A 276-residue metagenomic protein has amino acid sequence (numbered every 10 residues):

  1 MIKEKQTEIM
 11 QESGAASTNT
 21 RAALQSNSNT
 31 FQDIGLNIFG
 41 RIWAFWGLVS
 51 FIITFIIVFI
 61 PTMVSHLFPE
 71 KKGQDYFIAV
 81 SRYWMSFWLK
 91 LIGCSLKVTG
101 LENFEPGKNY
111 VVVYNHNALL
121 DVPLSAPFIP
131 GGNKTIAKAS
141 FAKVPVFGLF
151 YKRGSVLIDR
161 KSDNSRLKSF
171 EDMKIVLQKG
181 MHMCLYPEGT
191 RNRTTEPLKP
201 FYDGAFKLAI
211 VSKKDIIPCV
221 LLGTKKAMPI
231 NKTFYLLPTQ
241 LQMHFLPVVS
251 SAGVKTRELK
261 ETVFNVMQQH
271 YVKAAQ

Functional and structural regions predicted by a protein language model:
I2-I34, I38, K168-Q276: Non-catalytic C-terminal accessory region of glycerolipid acyltransferases and related lyso-lipid remodeling enzymes
K5-Y110: Membrane-anchoring hydrophobic helices of lipid-metabolizing enzymes
F59-R82, K90-L91, E105-D163: Catalytic core of membrane glycerolipid acyltransferases/transacylases, capturing the structured, soluble-facing
I92-T99, R166-L167, K225-M228: Short gly/ser/thr-rich secondary-structure transition/capping motifs
G93-S95, G132, G154, G180 (+1 more regions): A generic structural signal for alpha->beta connector loops
V98, V112, T135, M243-F245: Generic preference for hydrophobic
T99, I136-K138, R160, P187 (+1 more regions): Thr-Gly-centered strand-to-loop micro-motif
